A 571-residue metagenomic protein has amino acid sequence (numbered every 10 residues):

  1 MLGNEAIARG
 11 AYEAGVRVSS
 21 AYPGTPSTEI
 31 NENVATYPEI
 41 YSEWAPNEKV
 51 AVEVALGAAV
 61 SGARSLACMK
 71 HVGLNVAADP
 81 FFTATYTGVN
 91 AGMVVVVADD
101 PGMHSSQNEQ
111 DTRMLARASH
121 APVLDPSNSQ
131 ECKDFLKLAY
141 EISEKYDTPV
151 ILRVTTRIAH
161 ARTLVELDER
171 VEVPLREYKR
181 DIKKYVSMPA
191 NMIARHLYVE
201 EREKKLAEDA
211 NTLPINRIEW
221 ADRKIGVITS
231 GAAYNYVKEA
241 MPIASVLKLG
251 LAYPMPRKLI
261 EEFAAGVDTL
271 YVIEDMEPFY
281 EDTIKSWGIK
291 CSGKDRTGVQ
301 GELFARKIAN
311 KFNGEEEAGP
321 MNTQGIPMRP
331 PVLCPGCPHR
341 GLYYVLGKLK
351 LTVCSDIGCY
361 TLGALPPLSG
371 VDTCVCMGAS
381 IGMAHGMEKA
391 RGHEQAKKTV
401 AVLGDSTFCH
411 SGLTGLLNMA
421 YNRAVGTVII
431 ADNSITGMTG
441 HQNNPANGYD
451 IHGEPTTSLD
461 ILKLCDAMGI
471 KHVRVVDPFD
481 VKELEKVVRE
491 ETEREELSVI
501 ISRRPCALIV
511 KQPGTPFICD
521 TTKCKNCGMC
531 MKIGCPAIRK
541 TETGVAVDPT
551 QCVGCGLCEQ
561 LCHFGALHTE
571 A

Functional and structural regions predicted by a protein language model:
M1-N4, A14, P126-L333, P338-H339 (+6 more regions): Flexible, low-complexity linker and terminal segments
M1-S129, R157, W220-A221, F279-E281 (+1 more regions): Thiamine diphosphate
S19, V95-V97, V272-E274, T427-D432: Short internal beta-strands
I30-N33, L56, A77-F81, M103-Q110 (+16 more regions): Short acidic, glycine/serine/threonine-rich loops at helix termini
N33-E39, V237-L247, K463-G469: Short helix-loop-beta junction
D100-P149, T155, A190, P331 (+2 more regions): Conserved thiamine diphosphate
S105, A364-I501, K511-Q512: Thiamine diphosphate
